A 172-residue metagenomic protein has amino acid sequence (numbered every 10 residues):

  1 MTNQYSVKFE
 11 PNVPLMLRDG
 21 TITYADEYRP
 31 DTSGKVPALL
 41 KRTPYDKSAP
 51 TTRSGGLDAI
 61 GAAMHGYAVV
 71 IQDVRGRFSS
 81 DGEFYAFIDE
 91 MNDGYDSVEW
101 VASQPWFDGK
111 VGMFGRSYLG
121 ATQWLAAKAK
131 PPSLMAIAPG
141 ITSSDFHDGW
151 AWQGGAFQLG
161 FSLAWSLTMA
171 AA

Functional and structural regions predicted by a protein language model:
M1-G34: N-terminal cap/lid segment of alpha/beta-hydrolase-fold proteins
P11, Y24, S97-Q104: Mature extracytoplasmic enzyme cores
P30-A102, F157: Cap/lid segment of the alpha/beta-hydrolase catalytic domain
K35-P37, H65-A68, F107-K110, P132-A136: Loop/turn elements at helix/coil->beta-strand transitions in domains of secreted/extracellular proteins
M64, K128-A172: Accessory cap/linker subdomain of secreted extracellular hydrolases
P105-Y118: Alpha/beta-hydrolase fold nucleophile elbow
Y118-P131: Short glycine-enriched nucleophile-adjacent loop and the immediately C-terminal alpha-helix near the catalytic center
